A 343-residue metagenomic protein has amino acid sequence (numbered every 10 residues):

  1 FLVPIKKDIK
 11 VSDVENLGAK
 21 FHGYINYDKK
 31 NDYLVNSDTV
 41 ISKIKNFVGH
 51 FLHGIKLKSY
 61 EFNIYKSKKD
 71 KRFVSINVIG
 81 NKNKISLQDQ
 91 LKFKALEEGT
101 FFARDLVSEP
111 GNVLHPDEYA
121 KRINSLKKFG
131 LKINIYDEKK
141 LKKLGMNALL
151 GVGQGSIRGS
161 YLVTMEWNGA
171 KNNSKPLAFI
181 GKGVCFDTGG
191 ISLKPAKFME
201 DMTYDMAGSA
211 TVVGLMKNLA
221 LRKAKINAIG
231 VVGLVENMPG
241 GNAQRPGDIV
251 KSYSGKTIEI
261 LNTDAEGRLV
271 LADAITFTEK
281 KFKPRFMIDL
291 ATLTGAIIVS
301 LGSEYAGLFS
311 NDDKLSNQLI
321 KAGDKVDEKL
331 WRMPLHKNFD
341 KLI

Functional and structural regions predicted by a protein language model:
F1-G183: Short amphipathic alpha-helical segment within the helicase RecA-like ATPase core that mediates nucleic-acid
A103, D117-I343: A generic structural signal for tightly packed, nonpolar segments enriched in small/aliphatic residues
